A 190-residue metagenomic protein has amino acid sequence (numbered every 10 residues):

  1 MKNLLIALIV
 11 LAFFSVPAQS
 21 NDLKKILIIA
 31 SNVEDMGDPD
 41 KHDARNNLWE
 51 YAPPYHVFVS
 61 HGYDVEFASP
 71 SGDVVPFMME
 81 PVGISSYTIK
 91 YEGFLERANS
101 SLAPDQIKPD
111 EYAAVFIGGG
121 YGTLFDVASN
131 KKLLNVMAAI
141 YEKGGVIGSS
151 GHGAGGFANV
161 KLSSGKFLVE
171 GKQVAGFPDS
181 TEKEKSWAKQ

Functional and structural regions predicted by a protein language model:
L4-F14: Sec-dependent N-terminal signal peptides
F13-D22: Bacterial Sec-dependent signal peptides at the C-terminal "C-region" and cleavage site
N21-K143, G155-Q190: Extended, subdomain-level signal for the structured scaffold at the beginning of enzyme domains
I147: Glycine- and acidic-residue-rich phosphate-binding/metal-coordinating active-site segment common to enzymes that handle
S150-A154: Short, thiol/selenol-centered motifs that function as redox-active sites or metal-ligating centers
